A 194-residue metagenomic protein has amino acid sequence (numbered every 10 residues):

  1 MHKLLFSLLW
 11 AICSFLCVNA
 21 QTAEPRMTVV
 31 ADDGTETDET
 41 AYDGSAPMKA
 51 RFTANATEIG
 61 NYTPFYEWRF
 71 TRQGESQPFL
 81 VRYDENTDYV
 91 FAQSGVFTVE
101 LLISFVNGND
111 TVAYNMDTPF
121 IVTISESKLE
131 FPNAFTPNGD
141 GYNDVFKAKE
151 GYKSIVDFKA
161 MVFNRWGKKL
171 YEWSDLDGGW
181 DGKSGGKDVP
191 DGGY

Functional and structural regions predicted by a protein language model:
M1-P25: Bacterial Sec-dependent N-terminal signal peptides
N19-D32, I121-S125: Proline/serine/threonine-rich low-complexity linkers at boundaries of modular beta-sandwich domains
D33-S45, P132-P137: Short beta-strand segments of immunoglobulin-like
A50-A56, F120-Y194: Short loop/turn motifs at secondary-structure boundaries
G60-Y89: Surface-exposed, flexible coil segments in extracellular/virion-facing regions
Q93-F97, V156: Short tyrosine-centred short linear motifs in exposed loops/low-complexity segments
S104-V112: Short, solvent-exposed loop/turn segments at the edges of extracellular beta-sandwich modules
